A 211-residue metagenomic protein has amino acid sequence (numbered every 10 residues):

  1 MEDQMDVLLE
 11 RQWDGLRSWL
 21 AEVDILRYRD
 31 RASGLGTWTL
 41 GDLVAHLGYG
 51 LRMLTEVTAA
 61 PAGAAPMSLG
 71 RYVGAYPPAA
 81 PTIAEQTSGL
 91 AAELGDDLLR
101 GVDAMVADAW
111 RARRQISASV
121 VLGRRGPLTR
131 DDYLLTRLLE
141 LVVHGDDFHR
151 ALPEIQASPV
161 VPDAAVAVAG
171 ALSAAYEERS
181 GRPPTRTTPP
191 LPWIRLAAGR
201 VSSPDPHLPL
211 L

Functional and structural regions predicted by a protein language model:
M1-D24, A45-A59, A104: Alpha-helical bundle segments that constitute or directly flank the non-heme di-iron/ferroxidase center
M1-V7, R27-R31, G36, A59-L69 (+2 more regions): Structured surface interface patches that mediate subunit assembly and partner/cofactor docking
W13, V102, V106-R113: Hydrophobic alpha-helical core bundles mediating ligand binding, dimerization, or RNAP-core interactions
D42-A45, A167: Amphipathic alpha-helical interaction segments
V44-A84: Conserved alpha-helical segments that form or flank metal/cofactor-binding pockets of metalloenzymes
P77-I83, A109-I116: Helical hydrophobic small-molecule/effector-binding pocket
T82-A104: A short, structured beta-strand-centered segment in the mid-to-C-terminal lobe of catalytic cores from group-transfer
